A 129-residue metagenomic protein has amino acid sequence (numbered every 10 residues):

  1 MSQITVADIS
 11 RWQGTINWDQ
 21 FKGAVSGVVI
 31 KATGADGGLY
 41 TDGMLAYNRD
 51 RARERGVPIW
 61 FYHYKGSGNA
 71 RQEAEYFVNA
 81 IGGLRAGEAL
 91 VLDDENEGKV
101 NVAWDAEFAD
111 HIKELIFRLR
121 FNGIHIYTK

Functional and structural regions predicted by a protein language model:
S2-G123: Substrate-binding cleft of extracellular glycoside hydrolase catalytic domains
I126-K129: Acidic carboxylate-rich catalytic motifs and surrounding loops in phosphoryl-/glycosyl-chemistry enzymes
